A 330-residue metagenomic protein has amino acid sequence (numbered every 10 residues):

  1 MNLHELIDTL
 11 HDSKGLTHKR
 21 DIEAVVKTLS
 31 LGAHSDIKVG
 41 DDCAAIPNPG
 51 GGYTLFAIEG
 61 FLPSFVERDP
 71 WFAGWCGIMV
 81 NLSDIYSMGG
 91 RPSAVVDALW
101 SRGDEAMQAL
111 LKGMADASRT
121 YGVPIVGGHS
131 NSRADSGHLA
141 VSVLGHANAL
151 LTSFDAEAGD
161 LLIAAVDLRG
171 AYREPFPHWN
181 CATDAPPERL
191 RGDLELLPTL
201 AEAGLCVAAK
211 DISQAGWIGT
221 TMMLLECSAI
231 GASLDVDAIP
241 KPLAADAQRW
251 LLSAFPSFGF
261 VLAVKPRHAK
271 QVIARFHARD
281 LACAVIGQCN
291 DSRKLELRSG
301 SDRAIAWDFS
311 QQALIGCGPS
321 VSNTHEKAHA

Functional and structural regions predicted by a protein language model:
M1-I78, L82-S87, V123, E157-L162 (+2 more regions): N-terminal glycine-rich phosphate/pyrophosphate-binding loops that anchor nucleotide-derived ligands and cofactors
N2-L3, T17, R279-A330: Acidic, Ser/Thr/Pro-rich beta/coil linker or hinge segments at domain junctions
T17, R102, P187-S257: Active-site-proximal betaalpha loop/short-helix elements that scaffold phosphoryl/nucleotidyl transfer chemistry
S35-V39, P47, L55-A57, P124-G128 (+5 more regions): General beta-strand structural signal in soluble alpha/beta enzymes
I37-K38, N131, I212, I230-P242 (+1 more regions): Beta-strand->loop->alpha-helix junctions that form or flank phosphate-binding loops in nucleotide-handling enzymes
Y53-T54, F61-P63, R91-F176, Q288 (+1 more regions): Glycine-rich anion-binding loops of enzyme active sites
D69-V96, A109-T120, E195-A201, W217-M223: Small-aliphatic-rich amphipathic alpha-helix that forms the alpha element of a beta-alpha
A263-K270: Helix N-cap motif at beta-to-alpha junctions
